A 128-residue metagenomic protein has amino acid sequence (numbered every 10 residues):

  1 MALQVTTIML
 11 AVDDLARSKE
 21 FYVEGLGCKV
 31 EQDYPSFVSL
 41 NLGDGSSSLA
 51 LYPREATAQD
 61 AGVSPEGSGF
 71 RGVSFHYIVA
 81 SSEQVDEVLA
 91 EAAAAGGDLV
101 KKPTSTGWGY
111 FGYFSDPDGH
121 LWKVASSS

Functional and structural regions predicted by a protein language model:
M1-T6, K29-S115, S126-S128: Vicinal oxygen chelate
T6-T7, S18: Ser/Thr-centric signal marking residues that sit in or immediately flank functional binding/regulatory motifs
M9-L15, G107: Conserved beta-strand-loop-alpha-helix junction that forms the acyl-donor binding cleft
D13, R17, S82-E83: Conserved glycine-rich acetyl-CoA-binding loop
D14, D116-D118: Acidic active-site catalytic centers that drive phospho-/nucleotidyl reactions and related ester hydrolyses
S18-V23, A92, G119: Conserved active-site tyrosine of GNAT-family acetyltransferases
K123: Ligand-binding pocket scaffold of soluble enzyme catalytic domains
